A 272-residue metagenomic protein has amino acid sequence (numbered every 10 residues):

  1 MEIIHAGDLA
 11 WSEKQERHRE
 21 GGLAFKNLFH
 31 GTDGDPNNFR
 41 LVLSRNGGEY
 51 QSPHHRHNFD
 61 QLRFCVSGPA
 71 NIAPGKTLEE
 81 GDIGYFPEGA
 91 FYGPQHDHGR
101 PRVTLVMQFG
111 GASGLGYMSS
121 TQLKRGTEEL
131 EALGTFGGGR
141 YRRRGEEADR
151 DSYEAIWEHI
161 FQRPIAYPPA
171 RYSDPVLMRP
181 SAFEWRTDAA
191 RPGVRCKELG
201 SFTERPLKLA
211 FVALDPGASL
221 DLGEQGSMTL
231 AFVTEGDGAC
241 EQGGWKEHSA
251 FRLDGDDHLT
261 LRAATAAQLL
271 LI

Functional and structural regions predicted by a protein language model:
M1-F64, P69-I272: Jelly-roll (double-stranded beta-helix
